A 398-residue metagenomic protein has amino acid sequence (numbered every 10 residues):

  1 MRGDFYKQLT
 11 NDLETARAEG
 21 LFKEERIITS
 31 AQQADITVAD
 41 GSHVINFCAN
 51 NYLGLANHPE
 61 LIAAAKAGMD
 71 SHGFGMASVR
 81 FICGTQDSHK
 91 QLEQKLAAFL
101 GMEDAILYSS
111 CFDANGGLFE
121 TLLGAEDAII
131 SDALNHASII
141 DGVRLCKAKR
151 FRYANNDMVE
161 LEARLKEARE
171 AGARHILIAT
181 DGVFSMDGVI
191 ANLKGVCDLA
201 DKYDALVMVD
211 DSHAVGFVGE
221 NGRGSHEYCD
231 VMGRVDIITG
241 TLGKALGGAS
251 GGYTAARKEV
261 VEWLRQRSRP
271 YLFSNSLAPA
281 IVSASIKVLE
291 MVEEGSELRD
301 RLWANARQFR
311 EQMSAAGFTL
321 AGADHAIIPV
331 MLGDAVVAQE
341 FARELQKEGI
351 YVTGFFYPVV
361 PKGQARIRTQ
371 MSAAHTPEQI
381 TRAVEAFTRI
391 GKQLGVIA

Functional and structural regions predicted by a protein language model:
R2, K7-F74, A205: N-terminal "arm"/small-domain region of PLP-dependent enzymes with the aminotransferase-like
N51, F151, N155-V209: Active-site phosphate-binding strand-loop segment of PLP-dependent enzymes
P59, A63-A67, S71, A98 (+2 more regions): PLP-dependent enzyme catalytic core of the Aspartate aminotransferase-like
A63-C111: Conserved N-terminal alpha-helix of the aminotransferase class I/II PLP-enzyme fold
L118-A137: Conserved PLP-anchoring active-site segment centered on the Schiff-base-forming lysine
A125, L145-K147, Y203, R234: Short, structured coil segments at secondary-structure junctions
Y203-L206, H213, V218-D324, V337: Active-site C-terminal subdomain of aminotransferase-like
D300-F309, S314-G349, V359, G363-Q364 (+1 more regions): Conserved PLP-binding catalytic core of the aspartate aminotransferase-like
